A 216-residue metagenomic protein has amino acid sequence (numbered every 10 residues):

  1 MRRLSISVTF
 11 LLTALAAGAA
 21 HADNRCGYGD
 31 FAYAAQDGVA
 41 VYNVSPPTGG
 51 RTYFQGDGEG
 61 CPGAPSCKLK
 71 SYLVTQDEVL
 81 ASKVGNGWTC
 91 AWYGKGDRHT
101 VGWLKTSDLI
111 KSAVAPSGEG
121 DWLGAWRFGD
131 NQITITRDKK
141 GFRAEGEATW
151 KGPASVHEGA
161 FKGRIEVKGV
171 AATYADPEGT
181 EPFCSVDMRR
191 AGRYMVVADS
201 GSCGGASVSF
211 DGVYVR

Functional and structural regions predicted by a protein language model:
M1-V8: Bacterial N-terminal signal peptides that target proteins for export
A14-A19: N-terminal signal peptide c-region/cleavage motif recognized by signal peptidases
A22-P62, S82-G85, I110-E119: SH3-family beta-barrel domains
D23-G38, S66-S107: SH3/SH3-like beta-barrel superfamily modules
G94, R98, D187-M188, R193-S209: Short, exposed beta-strand-loop hairpins at the edges of beta-sheets in extracellular/periplasmic proteins
H99-A125: Pro/Ala/Gly-rich low-complexity, hydrophilic intrinsically disordered segments
A115-Q132, F210-R216: Tryptophan-anchored aromatic micro-motifs
F128-A171, A198-D199: N-terminal glycine/threonine-rich, aromatic-flanked beta-hairpin/loop signature
